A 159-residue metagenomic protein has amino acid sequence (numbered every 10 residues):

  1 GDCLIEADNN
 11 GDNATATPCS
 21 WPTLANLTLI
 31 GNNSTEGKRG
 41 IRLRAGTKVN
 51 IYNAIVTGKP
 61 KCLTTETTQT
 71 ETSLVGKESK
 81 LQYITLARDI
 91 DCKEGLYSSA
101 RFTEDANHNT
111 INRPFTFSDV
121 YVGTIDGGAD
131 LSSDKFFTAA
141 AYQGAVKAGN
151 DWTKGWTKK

Functional and structural regions predicted by a protein language model:
G1-K159: Extracellular beta-rich repeat passengers
